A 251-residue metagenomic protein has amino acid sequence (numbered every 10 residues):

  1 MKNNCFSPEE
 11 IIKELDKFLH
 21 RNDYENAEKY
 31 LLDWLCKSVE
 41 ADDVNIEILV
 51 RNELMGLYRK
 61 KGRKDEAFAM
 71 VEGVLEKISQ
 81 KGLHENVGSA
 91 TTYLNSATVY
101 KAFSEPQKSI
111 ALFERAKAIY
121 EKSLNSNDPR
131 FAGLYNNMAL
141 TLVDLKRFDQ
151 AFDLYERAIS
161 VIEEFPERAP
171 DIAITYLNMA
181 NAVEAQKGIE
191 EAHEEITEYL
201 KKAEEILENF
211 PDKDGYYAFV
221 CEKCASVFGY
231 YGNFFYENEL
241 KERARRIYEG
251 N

Functional and structural regions predicted by a protein language model:
K2, E40-D43, Q80-H84, K122-S126 (+3 more regions): Short coil/turn linkers that connect adjacent helices within long alpha-helical scaffolds, especially alpha-solenoid
S7, E40, E47, G82 (+7 more regions): Residues that mark the junctions of alpha-helical repeat units in TPR/alpha-solenoid scaffolds
I12-H20, I48-K60, V87-A102, P129-D144 (+2 more regions): Conserved alpha-helical positions within TPR/SEL1-like repeat arrays
L35-K37, G73-Q80, K117-K122, I159-E164 (+2 more regions): Amphipathic alpha-helical segments of tetratricopeptide repeats
G82, A97, L124, F165-P166 (+5 more regions): Short coil/turn linking the two alpha-helices of tandem helical-hairpin repeats
